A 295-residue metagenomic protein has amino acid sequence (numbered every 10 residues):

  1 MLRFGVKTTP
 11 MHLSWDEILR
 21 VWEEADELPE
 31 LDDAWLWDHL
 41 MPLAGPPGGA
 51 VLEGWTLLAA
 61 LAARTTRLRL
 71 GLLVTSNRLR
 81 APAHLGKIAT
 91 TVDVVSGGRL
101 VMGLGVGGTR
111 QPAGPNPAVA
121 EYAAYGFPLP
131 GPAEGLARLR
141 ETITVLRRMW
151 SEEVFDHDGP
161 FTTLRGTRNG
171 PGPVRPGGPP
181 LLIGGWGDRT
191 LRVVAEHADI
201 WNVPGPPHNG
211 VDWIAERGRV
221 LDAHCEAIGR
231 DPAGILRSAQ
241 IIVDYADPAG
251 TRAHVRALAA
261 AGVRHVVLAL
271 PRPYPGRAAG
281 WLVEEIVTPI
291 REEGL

Functional and structural regions predicted by a protein language model:
M1-L295: Active-site-adjacent structural elements that line small-molecule/cofactor binding pockets in enzymes
